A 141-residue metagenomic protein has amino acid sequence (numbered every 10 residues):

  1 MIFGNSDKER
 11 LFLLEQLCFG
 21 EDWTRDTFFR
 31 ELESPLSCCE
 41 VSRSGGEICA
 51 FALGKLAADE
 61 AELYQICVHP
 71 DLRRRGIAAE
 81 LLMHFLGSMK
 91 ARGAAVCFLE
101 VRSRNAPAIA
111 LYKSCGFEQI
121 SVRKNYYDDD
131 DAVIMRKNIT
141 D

Functional and structural regions predicted by a protein language model:
I2-D71, A79-H84, S88-R92, N138-T140: Acetyl-CoA-dependent GNAT
L32, K90, P107, D129-D130: Short secondary-structure boundary/hinge segments and terminal tails
A61, R75, V133: Glycine-centered loop/turn positions within well-structured domains that cap or flank conserved ligand/cofactor-binding
I66-M83, K90-R92, V96, R102-A110 (+2 more regions): Conserved glycine-rich acetyl-CoA-binding loop
A95, R102-A106, N125-D141: C-terminal "cap" of GNAT-fold acetyltransferases
